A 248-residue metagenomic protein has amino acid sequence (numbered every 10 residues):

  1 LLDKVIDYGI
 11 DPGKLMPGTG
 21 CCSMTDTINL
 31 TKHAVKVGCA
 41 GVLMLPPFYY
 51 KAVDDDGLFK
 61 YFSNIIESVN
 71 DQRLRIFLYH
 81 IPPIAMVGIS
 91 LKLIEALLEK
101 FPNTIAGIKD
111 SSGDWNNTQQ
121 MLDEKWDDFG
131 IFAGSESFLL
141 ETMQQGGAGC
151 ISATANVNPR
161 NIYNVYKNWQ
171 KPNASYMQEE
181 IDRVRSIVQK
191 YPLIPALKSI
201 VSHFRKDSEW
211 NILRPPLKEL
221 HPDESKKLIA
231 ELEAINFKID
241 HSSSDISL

Functional and structural regions predicted by a protein language model:
L1-M86, S243: Active-site beta->alpha loop and helix N-cap motifs at the rims of alpha/beta catalytic domains
L2, T27, F62, I94 (+4 more regions): A general structural signal for well-ordered alpha-helical segments in protein cores
L2-I10, V35, I66, N70 (+4 more regions): Surface-exposed amphipathic alpha-helices with a cationic face
T27, D54-L58, M86-S90, I151 (+3 more regions): Alpha-helix N-cap/helix-start motif
Y49-D56, K60, N64-M143, A148: Ligand/cofactor pocket segment of small-molecule handling proteins
S137-L248: Structured C-terminal cap/extension of enzyme domains
